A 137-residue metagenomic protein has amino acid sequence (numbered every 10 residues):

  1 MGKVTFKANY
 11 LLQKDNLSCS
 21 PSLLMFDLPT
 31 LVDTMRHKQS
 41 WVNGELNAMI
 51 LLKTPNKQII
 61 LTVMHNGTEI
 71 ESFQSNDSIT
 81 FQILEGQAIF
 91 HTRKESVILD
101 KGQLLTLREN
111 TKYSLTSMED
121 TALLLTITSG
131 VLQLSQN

Functional and structural regions predicted by a protein language model:
M1-N56: A short, N-terminal "cap"/entry segment at the start of jelly-roll beta-barrel domains of the cupin/DSBH fold
G44-E45, P55-S75: Conserved short histidine dyad/triad with adjacent acidic residue
Q58, Q87-I89, S96, K112 (+1 more regions): Structural motif
N66, N76-I89, R93: Glycine- and acidic-residue-biased ligand/ion/polar-headgroup-sensing regions
I70-S72, F90-H91, L107, K112-M118: Short beta-strand His + acidic residue motifs that chelate non-heme Fe in jelly-roll/DSBH and cupin folds
L84-E85, D100-K101, E119: A cytosolic small-molecule/anion-sensing beta-strand core signal
R93-E109: Short acidic-glycine-tyrosine-enriched beta hairpin
E109-Q133: Ligand-binding loop in jelly-roll beta-barrel domains
